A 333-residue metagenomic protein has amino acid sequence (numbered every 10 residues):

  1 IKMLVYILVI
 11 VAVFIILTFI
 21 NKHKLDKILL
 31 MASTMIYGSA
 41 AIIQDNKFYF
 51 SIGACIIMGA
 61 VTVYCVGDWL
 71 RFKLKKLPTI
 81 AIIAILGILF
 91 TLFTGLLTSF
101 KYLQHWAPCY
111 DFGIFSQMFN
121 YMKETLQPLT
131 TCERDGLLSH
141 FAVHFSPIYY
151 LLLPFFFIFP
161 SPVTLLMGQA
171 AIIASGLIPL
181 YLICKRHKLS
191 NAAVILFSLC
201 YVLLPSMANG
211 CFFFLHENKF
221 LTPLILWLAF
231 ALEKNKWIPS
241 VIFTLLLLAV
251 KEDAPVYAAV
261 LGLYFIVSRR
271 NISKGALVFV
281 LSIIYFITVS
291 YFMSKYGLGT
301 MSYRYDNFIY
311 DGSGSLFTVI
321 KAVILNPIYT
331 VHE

Functional and structural regions predicted by a protein language model:
M3-L97, N271-V278: Start-transfer (signal-anchor) and selected internal transmembrane alpha helices of multi-pass inner/ER membrane
V11-I20, V163-K188, W227: Transmembrane-helix motifs of polytopic, lipid-linked glycan transferases
K24-M31, A174-L203, T222-P223, P239-I242: Transmembrane-helix signature of polytopic, membrane-embedded enzymes that assemble or transfer cell-envelope glycans
K47-I52, G168-A174, L196-L232, L246-A258: Multi-pass, polyprenyl lipid-linked donor-dependent membrane glycosyltransferases
L96-L97, I114-L138, P147: Extracytosolic helix-loop segments that constitute the early lumenal/periplasmic catalytic or substrate-binding loops
S146, Y150-L153, I158-I178, S198: Loop-to-helix entry region of an early transmembrane alpha helix in multi-pass inner-membrane enzymes
K188, E217-F220, I225-P239, I266-R270: Membrane-interface transmembrane helices that cradle and orient dolichyl/undecaprenyl
Y257-I284: Perimembrane helix-loop-helix junctions
